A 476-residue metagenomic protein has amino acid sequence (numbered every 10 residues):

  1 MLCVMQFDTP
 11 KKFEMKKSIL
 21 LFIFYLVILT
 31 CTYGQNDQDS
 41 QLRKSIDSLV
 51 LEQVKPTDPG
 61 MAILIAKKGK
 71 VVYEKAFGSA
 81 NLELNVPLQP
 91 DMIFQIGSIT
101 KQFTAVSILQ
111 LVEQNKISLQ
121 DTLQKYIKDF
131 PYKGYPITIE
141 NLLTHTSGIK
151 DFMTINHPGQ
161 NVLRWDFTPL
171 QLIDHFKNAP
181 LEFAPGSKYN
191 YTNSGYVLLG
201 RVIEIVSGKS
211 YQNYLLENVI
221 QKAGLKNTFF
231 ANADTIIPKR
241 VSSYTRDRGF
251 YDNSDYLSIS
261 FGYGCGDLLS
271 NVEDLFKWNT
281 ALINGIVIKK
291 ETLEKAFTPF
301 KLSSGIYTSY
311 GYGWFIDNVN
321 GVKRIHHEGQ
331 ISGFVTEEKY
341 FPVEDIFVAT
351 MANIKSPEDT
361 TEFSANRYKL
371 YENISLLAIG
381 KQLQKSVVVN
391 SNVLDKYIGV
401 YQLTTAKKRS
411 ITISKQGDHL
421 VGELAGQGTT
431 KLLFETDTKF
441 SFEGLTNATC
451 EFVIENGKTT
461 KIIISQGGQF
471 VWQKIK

Functional and structural regions predicted by a protein language model:
L2-I19, V27-P87, F94, V112-S118 (+9 more regions): N-terminal leader/targeting segments and the immediately adjacent pre-domain N-terminus
Q35-K75, E204-K209, N213-L216, Q221 (+1 more regions): Catalytic loop of the DD-peptidase/beta-lactamase superfamily, centered on the K-T-G motif and neighboring
R43, E83, F103, L109-K128 (+2 more regions): Short, well-structured active-site flanking segments
L51, K55, P59, K70 (+4 more regions): Active-site-proximal loop and beta-strand segments within enzyme catalytic domains
V72, F130-T138, G148-I155, Q212 (+3 more regions): Secretory-pathway/luminal and periplasmic proteins that interact with or process carbohydrate-rich
